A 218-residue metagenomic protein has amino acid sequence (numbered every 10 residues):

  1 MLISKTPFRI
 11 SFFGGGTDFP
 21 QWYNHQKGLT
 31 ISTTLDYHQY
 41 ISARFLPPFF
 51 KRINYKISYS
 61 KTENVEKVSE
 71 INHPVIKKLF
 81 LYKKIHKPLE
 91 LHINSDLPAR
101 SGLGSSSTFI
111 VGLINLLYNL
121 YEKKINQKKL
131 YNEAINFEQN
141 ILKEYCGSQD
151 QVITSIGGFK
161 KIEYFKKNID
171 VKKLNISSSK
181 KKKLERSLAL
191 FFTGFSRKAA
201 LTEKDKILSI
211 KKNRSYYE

Functional and structural regions predicted by a protein language model:
M1-F13, D18-N24, S32, D36-I85 (+3 more regions): C-terminal nucleotide
T6-S11, T17, N94-L117: Glycine/serine-rich anion-binding loops at beta->alpha junctions that coordinate negatively charged ligand groups
Y82-S101, E133: Glycine- and acidic-rich phosphate- and metal-coordinating loops
